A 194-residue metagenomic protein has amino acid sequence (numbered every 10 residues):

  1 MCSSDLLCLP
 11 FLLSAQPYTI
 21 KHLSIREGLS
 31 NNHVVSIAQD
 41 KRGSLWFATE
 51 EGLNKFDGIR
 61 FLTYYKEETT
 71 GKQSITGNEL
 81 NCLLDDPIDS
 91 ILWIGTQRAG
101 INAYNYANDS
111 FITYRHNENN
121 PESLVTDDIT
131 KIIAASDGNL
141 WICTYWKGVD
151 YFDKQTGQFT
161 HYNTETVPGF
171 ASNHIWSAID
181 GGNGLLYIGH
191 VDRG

Functional and structural regions predicted by a protein language model:
M1-G194: Carboxylate-rich, polar loop motifs that coordinate divalent cations or form catalytic acidic clusters
